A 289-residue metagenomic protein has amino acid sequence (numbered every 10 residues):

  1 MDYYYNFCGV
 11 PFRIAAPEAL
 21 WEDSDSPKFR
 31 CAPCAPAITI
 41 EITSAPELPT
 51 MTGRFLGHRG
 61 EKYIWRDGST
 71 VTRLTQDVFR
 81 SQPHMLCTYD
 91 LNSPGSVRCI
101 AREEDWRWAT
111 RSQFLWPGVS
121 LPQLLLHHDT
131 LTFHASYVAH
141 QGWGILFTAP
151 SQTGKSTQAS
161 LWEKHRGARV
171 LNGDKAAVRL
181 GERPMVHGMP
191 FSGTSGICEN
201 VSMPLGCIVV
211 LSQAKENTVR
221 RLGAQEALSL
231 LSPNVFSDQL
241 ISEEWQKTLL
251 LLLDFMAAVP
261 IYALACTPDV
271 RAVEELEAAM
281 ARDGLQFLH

Functional and structural regions predicted by a protein language model:
M1-L146, P150-S151, L161-R169, A176-H289: A noncatalytic interaction/capping subdomain that flanks phosphate/NTP-handling catalytic cores
T153-K155: Conserved glycine(s) of the Walker
Q158: Hydrophobic positions on the alpha1 helix immediately C-terminal to the Walker A/P-loop
